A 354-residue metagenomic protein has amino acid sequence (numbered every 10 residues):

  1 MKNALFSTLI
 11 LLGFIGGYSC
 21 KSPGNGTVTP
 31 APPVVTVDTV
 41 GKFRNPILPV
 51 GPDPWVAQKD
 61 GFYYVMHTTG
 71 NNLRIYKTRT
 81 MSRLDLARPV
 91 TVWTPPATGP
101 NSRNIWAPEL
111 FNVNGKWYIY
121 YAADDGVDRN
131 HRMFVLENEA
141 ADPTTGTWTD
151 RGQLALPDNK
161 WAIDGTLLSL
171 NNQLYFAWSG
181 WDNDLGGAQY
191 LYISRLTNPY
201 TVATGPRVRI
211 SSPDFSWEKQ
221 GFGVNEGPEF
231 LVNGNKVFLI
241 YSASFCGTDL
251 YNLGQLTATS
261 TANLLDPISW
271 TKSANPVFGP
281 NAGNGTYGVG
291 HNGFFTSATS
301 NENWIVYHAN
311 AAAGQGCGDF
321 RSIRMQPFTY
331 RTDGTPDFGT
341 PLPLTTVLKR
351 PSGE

Functional and structural regions predicted by a protein language model:
M1-P32: Bacterial Sec-dependent N-terminal signal peptides
C20-E354: Carbohydrate-active catalytic/glycan-binding domains of CAZyme proteins, especially the secreted or lumenal ectodomains
